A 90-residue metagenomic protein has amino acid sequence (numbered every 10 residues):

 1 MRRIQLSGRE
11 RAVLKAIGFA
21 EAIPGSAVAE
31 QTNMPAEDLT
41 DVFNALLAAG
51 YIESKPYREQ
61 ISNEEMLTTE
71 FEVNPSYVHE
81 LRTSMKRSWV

Functional and structural regions predicted by a protein language model:
M1-V13: Short alpha-helical segments that sit at the start of domains
Q5-L6, M34, V73: Alpha-helical hairpin
K15-F19: Short, locally clustered residues in the helix-turn-helix/winged-helix DNA-binding domain
A22-Q31: Short acidic, hydrophobic short linear motifs in intrinsically disordered regions
Q31, P35, Q60-N63: A short beta-turn/loop motif at secondary-structure boundaries
N33-K55: Short amphipathic alpha-helical interaction segments
P56-T68: Short, Lys/Arg-rich nucleic-acid/phosphate-binding segment
T68-V90: Short, amphipathic alpha-helical interaction segments positioned at domain boundaries
